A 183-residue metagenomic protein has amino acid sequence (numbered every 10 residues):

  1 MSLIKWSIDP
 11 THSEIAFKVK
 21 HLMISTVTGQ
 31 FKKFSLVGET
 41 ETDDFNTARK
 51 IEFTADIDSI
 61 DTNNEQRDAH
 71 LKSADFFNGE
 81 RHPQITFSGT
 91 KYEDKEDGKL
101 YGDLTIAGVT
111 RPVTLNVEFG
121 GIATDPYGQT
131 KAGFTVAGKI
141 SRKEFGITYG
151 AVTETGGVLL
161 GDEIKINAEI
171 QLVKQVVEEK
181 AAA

Functional and structural regions predicted by a protein language model:
M1-A183: Low-complexity, acidic/polar, glycine-enriched regions of mature
